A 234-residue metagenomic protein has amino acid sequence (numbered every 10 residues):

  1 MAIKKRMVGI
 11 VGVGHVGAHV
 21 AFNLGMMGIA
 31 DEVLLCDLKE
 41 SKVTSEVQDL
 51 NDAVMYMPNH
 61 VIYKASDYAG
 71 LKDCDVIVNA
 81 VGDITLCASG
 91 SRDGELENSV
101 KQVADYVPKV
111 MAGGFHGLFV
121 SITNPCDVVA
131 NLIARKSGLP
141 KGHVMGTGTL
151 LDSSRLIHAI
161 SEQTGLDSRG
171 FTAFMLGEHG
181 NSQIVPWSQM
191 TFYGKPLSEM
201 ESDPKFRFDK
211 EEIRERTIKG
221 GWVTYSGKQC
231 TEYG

Functional and structural regions predicted by a protein language model:
V13-G14: Glycine-rich Rossmann-fold phosphate-binding loop(s) that bind the pyrophosphate of adenine dinucleotide cofactors
G17-A18: N-terminal Rossmann-fold NAD(P) dinucleotide-binding loop
M26-E32, G138-P140: Conserved S-adenosyl-L-methionine
L38-C74: Conserved N-terminal Rossmann-fold NAD(P) cofactor-binding segment
N59-G117: Rossmann-like NAD(P)-binding element
R92-I157: Rossmann-like NAD(P)(H) cofactor-binding subdomain of soluble oxidoreductases
S137-H143, D152-G234: C-terminal substrate-binding/catalytic lobe of Rossmann-fold NAD(P)-dependent dehydrogenases
